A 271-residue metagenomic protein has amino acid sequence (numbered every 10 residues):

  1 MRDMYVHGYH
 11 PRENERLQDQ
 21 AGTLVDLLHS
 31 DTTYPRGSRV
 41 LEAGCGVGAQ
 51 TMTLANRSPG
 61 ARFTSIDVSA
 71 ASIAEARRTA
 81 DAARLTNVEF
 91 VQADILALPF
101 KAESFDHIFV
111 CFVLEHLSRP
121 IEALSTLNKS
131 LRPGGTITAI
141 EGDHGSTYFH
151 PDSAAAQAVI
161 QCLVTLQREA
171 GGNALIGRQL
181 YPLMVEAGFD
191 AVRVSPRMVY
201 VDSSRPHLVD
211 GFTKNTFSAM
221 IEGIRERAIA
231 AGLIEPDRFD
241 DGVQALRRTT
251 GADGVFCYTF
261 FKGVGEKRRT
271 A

Functional and structural regions predicted by a protein language model:
R2-G22: Class I SAM-dependent methyltransferase Rossmann-like catalytic core, especially the SAM/SAH-binding loop
V6, R12, R193-G254: C-terminal helical/coil "lid" or tail adjacent to the Rossmann-like core of SAM-dependent
D19-S38, T53: Conserved alpha-helix/loop element of class I SAM-dependent methyltransferases that forms part of the SAM/SAH-binding
L41, V47-A97: Class I SAM-dependent methyltransferase SAM/SAH-binding core
L96-H107: A short acidic, Gly/Pro-enriched loop at the edge of an enzyme's catalytic core that lines a small-molecule cofactor
D106-P120: A short SAM/SAH-binding and catalytic strip from SAM-dependent methyltransferases
I121-T136: A short glycine-rich, Lys/Arg-flanked "PGG" loop and its adjoining helix->strand segment in the class I
T138-P206, N215: Conserved catalytic/acceptor-binding region of the Class I
